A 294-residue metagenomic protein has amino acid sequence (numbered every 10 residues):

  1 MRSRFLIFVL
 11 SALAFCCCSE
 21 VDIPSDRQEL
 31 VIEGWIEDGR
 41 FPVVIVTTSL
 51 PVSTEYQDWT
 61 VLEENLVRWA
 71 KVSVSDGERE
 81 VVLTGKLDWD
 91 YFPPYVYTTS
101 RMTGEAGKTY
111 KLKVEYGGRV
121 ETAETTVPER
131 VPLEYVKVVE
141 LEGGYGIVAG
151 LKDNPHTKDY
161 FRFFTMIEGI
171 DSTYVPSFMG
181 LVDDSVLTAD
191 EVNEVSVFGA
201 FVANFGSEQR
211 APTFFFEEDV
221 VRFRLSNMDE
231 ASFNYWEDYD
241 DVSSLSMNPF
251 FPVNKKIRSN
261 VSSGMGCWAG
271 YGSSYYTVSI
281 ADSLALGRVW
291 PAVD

Functional and structural regions predicted by a protein language model:
M1-C16: Sec-dependent bacterial lipoprotein signal peptides
C18-D294: A sequence/structural signal for flexible, mid-protein segments enriched in small/helix-disrupting residues
